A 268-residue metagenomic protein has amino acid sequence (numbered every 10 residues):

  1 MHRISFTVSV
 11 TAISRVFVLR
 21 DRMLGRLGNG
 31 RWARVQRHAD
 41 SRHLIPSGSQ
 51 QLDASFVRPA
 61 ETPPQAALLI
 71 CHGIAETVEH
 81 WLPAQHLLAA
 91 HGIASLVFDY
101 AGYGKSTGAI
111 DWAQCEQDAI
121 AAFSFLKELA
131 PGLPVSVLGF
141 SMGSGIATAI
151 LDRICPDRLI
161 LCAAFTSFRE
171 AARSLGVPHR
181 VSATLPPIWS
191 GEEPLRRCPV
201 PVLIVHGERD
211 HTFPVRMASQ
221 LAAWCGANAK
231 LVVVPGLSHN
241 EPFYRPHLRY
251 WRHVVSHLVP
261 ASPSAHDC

Functional and structural regions predicted by a protein language model:
M1-P46, D53-S55: An N-terminal hydrophobic leader/cap segment in hydrolases
I74-L87: The serine-hydrolase catalytic nucleophile loop
L88-T107: Conserved alpha/beta-hydrolase
I110-L129: Alpha/beta-hydrolase active-site loop
S144-R197, Y244: Hydrolase active-site cap/lid region
C198-P199, I204-H206, D210: Short beta-strand/loop motif that positions the catalytic acidic residue of the alpha/beta-hydrolase fold
R209-F213, N240-E241: Acidic catalytic loop of the alpha/beta-hydrolase fold
L237-L248: Catalytic histidine-centered segment of alpha/beta-hydrolase-like enzymes
